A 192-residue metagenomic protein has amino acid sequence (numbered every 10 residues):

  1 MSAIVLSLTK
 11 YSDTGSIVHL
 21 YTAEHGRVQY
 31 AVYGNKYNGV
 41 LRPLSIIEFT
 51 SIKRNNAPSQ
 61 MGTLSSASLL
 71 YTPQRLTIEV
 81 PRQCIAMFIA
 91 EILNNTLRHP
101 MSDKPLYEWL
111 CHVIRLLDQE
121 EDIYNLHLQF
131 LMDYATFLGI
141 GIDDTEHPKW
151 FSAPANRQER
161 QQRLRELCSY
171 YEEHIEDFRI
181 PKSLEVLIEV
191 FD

Functional and structural regions predicted by a protein language model:
M1-S16, Y21-D192: Non-catalytic alpha-helical scaffolds and adjoining flexible linkers that form interface surfaces for assembly
